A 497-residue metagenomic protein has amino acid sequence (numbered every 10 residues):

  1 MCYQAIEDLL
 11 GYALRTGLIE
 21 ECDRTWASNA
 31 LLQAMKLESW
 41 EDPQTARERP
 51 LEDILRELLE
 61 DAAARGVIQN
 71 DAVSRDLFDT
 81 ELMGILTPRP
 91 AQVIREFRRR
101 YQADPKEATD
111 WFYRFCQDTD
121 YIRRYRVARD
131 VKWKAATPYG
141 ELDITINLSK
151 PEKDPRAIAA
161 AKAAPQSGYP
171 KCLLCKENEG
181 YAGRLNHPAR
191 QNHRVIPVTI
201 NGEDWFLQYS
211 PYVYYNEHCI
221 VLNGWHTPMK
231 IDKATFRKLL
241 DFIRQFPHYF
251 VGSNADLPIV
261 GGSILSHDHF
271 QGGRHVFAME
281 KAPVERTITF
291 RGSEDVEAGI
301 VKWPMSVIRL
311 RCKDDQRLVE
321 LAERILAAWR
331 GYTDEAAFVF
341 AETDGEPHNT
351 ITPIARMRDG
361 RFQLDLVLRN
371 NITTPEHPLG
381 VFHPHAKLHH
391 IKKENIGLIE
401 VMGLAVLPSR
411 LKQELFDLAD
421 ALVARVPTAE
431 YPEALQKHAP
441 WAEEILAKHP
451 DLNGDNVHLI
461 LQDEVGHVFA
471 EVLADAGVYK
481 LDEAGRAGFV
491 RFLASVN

Functional and structural regions predicted by a protein language model:
M1-V221, W225-P228, K302-P304, L318-A322 (+1 more regions): Active-site microenvironments that recognize anionic phosphate/pyrophosphate groups
L142, L207, V251, D268-F270: Hydrophobic faces of well-ordered beta-strands that scaffold small-molecule active sites in alpha/beta enzyme cores
Y169, I264-D268, V276, G292-D295 (+3 more regions): Short alpha-helical interface elements
N192-R194, G224-V251: Helical scaffold of the NTase/Pol beta-like nucleotidyltransferase catalytic core
N216-N223, G261-F277, V367: Histidine-centered divalent-metal-coordination microenvironment in nucleic-acid enzymes
A234, I243-S263, G272-L326, R330-T333: Catalytic or ion-translocation cores adjacent to nucleophile or general acid/base/metal-coordination motifs in diverse
P258-S266, D344-T350: Beta-rich nucleic-acid/ligand-interaction surfaces
